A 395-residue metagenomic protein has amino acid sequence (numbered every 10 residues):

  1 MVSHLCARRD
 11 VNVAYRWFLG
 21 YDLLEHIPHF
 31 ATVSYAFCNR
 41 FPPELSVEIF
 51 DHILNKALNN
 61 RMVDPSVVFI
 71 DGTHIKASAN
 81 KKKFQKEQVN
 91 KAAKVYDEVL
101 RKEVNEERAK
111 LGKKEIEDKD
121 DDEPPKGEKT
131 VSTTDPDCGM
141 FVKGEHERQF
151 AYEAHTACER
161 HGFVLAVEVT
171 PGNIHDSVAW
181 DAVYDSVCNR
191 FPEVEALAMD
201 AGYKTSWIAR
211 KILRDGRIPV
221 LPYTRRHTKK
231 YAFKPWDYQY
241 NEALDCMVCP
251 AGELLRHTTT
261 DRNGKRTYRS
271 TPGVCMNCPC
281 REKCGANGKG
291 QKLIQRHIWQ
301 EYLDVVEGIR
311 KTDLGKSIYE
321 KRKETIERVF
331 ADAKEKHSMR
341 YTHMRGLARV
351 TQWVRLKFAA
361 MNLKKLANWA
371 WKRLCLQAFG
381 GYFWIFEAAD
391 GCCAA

Functional and structural regions predicted by a protein language model:
M1-V11, G20-A395: Anion-binding and metal-coordination hotspots
V13-Y15: Alpha-helical transmembrane segments and their membrane-interface exit regions
